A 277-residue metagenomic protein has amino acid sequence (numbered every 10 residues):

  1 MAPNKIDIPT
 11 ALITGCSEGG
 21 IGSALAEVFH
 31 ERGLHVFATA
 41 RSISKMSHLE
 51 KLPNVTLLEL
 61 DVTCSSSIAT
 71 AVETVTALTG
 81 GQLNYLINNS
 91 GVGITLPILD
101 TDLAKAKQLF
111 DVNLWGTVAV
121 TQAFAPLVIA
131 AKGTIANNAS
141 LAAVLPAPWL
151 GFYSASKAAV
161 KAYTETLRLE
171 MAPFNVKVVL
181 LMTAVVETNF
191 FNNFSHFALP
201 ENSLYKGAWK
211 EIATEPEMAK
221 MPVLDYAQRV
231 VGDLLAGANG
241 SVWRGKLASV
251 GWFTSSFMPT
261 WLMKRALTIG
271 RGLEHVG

Functional and structural regions predicted by a protein language model:
A2-F37: Canonical Rossmann dinucleotide-binding motif of NAD(H)/NADP(H)-dependent dehydrogenases/reductases, specifically
L52-S66: Rossmann-fold cofactor-recognition segment
I68-A71, I87, V120-F124, V128 (+2 more regions): Hydrophobic positions on the long internal alpha-helix of Rossmann-like NAD(P)-dependent oxidoreductase domains
P97-I98, K105-Q108, K132: Substrate-binding pocket helix/loop in short-chain dehydrogenase/reductase
T121, S156-A159: Active-site helix of classical SDR
S140: Residue(s) in the substrate-gating loop at a strand-loop-helix junction that position the organic substrate next
P173-W243: SDR active-site lid
